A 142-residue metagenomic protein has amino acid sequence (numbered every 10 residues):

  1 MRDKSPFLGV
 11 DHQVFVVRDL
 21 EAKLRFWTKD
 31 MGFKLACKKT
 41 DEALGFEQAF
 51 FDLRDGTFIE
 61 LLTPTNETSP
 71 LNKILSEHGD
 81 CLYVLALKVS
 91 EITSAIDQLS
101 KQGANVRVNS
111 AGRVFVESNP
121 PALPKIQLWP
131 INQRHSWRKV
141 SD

Functional and structural regions predicted by a protein language model:
M1-L24, D80-L87, S136-D142: N-terminal beta-strand motif that seeds the catalytic metal site of vicinal oxygen chelate
M1-P6, A49-R54, I59, T93-D142: Vicinal oxygen chelate
D19-L35, A95-Q102: Amphipathic alpha-helical segments
K23, K34, T57-I59, S69-P70 (+1 more regions): Short loop/beta submotifs within extracellular cysteine-rich repeat domains
R25-D30, K39-Q48, K101, S110-A111: An N-terminus-focused feature that recognizes amino-terminal "leader" regions
L35, D41, Q48, E60-K73 (+2 more regions): Intrinsic, low-complexity N-terminal interaction/targeting segments
F46, R54-G56, E77-L82: Short connector loops at helix/strand junctions that flank enzyme active sites, especially segments positioning acidic
L75-Q98: Short, solvent-exposed interaction modules
